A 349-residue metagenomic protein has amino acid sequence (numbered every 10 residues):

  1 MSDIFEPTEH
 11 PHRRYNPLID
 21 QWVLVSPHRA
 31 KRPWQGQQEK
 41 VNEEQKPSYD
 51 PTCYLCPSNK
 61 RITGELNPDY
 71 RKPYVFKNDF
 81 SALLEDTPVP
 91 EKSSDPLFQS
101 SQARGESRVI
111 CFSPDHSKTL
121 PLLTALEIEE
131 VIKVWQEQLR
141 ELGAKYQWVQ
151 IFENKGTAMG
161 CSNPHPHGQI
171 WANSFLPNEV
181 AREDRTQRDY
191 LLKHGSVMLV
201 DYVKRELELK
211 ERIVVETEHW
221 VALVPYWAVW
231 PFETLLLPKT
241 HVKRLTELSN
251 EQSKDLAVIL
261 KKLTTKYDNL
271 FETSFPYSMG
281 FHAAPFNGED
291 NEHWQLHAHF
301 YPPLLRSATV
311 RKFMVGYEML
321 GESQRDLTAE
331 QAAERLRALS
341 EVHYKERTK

Functional and structural regions predicted by a protein language model:
M1-H165, W171-K243, E251, T265 (+2 more regions): Active-site microenvironments that recognize anionic phosphate/pyrophosphate groups
K243-Q252, L256-K261: A contiguous, surface-exposed recognition patch within enzymatic or periplasmic domains that forms
D255-S274, S278: Extended C-terminal subregions enriched in glycine
M279-A283: Acidic/histidine-rich, metal-coordinating catalytic segments
